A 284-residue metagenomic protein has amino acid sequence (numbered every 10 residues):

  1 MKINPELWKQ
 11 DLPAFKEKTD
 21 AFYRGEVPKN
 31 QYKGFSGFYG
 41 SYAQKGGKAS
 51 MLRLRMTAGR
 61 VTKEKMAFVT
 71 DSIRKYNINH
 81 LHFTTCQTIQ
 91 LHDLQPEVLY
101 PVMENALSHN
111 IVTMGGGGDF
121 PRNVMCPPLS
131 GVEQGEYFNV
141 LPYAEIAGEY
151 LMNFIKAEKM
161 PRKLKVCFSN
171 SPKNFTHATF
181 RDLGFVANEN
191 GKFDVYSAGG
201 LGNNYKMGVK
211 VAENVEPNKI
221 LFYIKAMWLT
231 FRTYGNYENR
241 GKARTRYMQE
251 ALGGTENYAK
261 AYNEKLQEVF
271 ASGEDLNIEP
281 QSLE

Functional and structural regions predicted by a protein language model:
M1-E284: Peripheral terminal and linker regions in Fe-S/redox and tRNA-modifying enzymes
